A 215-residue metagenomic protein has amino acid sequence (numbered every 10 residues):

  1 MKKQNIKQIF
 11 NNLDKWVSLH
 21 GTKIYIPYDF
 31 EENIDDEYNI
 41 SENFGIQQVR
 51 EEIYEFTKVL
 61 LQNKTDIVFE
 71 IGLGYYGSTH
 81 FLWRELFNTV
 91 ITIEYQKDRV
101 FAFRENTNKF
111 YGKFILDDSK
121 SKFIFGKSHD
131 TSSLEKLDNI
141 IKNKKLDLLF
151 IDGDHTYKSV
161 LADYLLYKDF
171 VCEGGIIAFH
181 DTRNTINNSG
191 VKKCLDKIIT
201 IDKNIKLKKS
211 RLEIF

Functional and structural regions predicted by a protein language model:
M1-F150, D154-F215: A short alpha-helical cap/connector motif
